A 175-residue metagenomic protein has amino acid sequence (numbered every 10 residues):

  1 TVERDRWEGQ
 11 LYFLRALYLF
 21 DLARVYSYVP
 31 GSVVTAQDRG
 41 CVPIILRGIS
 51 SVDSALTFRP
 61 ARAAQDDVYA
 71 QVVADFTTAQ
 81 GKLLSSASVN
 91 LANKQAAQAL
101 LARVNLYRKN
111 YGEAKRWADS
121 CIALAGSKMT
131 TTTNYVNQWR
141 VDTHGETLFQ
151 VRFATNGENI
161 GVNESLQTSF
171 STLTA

Functional and structural regions predicted by a protein language model:
T1-S86: Aromatic-anchored glycine-rich loop motif in surface-exposed flexible loops
D5-W7, A87-Q98: Extended, leucine-rich alpha-helical cores of fungal transcription factors
Y18, A102-V104: Residue-level signature for tetratricopeptide repeat
L22, L83, L106-R108, F153: Short beta-strand segments enriched in hydrophobic/aromatic residues within well-folded beta-rich domains
V42-I45, L91, K109, E113-A175: Hydrophobic-face positions in mid-chain alpha helices that act as interaction patches
A61-A64, N93, T131: Helix N-cap and loop-to-helix transition residues
A70, A74-T77, A99, G112-D119: Solvent-exposed, polar/charged alpha-helical surfaces in well-ordered, non-transmembrane soluble domains, broadly
